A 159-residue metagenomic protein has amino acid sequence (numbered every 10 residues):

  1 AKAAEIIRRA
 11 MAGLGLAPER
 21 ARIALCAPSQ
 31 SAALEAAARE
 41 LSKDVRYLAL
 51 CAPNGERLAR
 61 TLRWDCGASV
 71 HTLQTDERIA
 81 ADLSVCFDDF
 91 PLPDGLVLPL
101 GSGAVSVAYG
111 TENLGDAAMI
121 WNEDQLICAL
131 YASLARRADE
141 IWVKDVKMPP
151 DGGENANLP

Functional and structural regions predicted by a protein language model:
A1-R9: A glycine-rich, Thr/Ser-enriched phosphate-binding loop motif common to dinucleotide/cofactor-binding enzymes
E5, E19, E35, E40 (+9 more regions): Glutamate identity and glutamate-enriched acidic tracts
I7, R78-I79, L130-Y131: Generic hydrophobic, helix-prone segments enriched in Leu/Val/Ile
G13-E77: Glycine-rich phosphate/diphosphate-binding loop of Rossmann-like nucleotide-binding domains
P18, P28, P53, P91-P93 (+3 more regions): Proline-rich intrinsically disordered, low-complexity coils
C66-W121: Rossmann-like adenosine-cofactor binding region
P99-P159: Adenosine-phosphate binding glycine-rich loop
